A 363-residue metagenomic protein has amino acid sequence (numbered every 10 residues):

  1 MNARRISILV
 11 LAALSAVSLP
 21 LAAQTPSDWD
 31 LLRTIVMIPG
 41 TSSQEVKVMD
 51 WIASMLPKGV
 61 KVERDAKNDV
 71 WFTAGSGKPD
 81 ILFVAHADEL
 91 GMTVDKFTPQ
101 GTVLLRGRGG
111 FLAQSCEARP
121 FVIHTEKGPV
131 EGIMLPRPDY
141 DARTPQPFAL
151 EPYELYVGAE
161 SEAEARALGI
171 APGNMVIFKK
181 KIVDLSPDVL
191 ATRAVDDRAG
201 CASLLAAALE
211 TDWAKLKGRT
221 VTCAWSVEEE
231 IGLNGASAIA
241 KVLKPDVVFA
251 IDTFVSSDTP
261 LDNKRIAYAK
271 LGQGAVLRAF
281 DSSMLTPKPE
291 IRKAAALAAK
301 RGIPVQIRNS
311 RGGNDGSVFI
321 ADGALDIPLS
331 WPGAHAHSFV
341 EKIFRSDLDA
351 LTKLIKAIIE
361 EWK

Functional and structural regions predicted by a protein language model:
M1-A3: N-terminal secretory signal peptides that target proteins for export/translocation
S7-K363: N-terminal hydrophobic/helix-forming segments and targeting peptides
